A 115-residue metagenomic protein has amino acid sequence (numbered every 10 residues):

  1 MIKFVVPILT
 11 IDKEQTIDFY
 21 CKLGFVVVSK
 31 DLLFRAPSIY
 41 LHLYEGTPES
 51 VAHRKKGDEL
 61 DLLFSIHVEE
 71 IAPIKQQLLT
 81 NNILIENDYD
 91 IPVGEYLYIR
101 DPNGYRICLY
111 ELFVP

Functional and structural regions predicted by a protein language model:
M1-I17, L23, L62-F64, P115: N-terminal beta-strand motif that seeds the catalytic metal site of vicinal oxygen chelate
M1-I2, K56-D61, I91: Short glycine-enriched loop/turn motifs at secondary-structure junctions
F19, A72-Q77: Short amphipathic alpha-helices within nucleic acid-binding modules
C21-V28, I83: Conserved acetyl-CoA-binding loop of GNAT-fold acetyltransferases
V26-D58, R106-L112: Conserved short beta-strand elements that form part of the metal-binding/catalytic scaffold of enzyme active sites
L62-P73: Short, compositionally biased leader-like segments
Q76-P115: Vicinal oxygen chelate
